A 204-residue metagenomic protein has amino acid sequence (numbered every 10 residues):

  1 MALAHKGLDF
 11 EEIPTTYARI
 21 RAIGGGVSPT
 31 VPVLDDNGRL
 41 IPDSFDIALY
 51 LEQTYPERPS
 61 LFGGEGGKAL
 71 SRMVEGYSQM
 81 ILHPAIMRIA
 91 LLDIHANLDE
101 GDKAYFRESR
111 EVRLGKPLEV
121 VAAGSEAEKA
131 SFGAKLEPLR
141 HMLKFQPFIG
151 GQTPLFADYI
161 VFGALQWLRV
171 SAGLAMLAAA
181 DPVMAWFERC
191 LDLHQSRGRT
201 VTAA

Functional and structural regions predicted by a protein language model:
M1-Y105: GST-like domain detector, emphasizing the conserved glutathione-binding G-site in the N-terminal thioredoxin-like
P14-Y17, P154, A203: Acidic carboxylate-rich catalytic motifs and surrounding loops in phosphoryl-/glycosyl-chemistry enzymes
A48, E52, R72-E75, G133-L136 (+2 more regions): Non-transmembrane alpha-helical segments in soluble domains of secreted/periplasmic/extracellular proteins
P59-G63, F148-Q152, L177-A178, R199-A203: Short, hydrophobic secondary-structure boundary micro-motifs
G63-Y77, R113-E126, R199-A204: A short, terminal or domain-edge coil/loop segment
M80-E188: GST-like fold's C-terminal all-alpha helical module
L174, W186-A204: Alpha-helical oligomerization segments
